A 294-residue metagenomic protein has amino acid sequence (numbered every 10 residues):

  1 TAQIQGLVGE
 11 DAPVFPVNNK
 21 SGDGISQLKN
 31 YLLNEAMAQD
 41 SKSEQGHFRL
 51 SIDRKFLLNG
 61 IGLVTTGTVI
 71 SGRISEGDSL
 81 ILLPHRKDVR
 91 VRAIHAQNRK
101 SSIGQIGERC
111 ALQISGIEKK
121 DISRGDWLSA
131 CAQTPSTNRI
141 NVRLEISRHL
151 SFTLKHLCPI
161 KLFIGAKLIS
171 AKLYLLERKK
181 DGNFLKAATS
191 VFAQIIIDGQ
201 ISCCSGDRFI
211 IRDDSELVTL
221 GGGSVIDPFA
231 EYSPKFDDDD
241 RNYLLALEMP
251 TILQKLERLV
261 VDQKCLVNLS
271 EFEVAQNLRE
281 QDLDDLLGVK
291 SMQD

Functional and structural regions predicted by a protein language model:
A2-L150: Conserved catalytic-core segments of large NTP-driven translation/proteostasis enzymes
A2-Q3, I117-D294: C-terminal effector modules of nucleic-acid-centric enzymes and ribosome-associated factors
